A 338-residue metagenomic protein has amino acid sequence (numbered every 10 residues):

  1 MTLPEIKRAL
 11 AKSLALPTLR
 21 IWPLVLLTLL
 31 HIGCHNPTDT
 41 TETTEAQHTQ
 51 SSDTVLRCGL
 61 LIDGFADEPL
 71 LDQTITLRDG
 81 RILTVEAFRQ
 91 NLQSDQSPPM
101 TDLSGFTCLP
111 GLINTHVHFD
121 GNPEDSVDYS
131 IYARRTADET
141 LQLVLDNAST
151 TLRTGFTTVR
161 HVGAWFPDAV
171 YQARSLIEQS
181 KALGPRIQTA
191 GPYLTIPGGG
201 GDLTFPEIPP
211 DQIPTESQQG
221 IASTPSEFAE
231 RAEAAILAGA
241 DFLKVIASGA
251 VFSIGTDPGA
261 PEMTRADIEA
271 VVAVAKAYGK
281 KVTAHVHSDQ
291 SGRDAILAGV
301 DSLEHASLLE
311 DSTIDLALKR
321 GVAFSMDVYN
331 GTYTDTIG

Functional and structural regions predicted by a protein language model:
M1-P17: N-terminal secretory signal peptides that target proteins for export/translocation
L30-G33: C-terminal motif of bacterial Sec signal peptides marking the signal peptidase cleavage site
P37-S52, L61, F65-L109: Histidine-rich, glycine-flanked metal-binding segment
F106-S175, Q179, P197, A266 (+1 more regions): Metal-associated gating/positioning segment near the N- to mid-region
Y129-Q142, Q212-A229: Active-site mouth loops of central-metabolism enzymes
L141-A148, T224-A234, H287-S288: Short, acidic/polar
V144-V170, L183-Y193, A240-S253, K281 (+3 more regions): Divalent metal-dependent hydrolysis catalytic cores, especially in the metallo-beta-lactamase
P197-G198, I246-G338: Active-site core of metal-dependent hydrolases
